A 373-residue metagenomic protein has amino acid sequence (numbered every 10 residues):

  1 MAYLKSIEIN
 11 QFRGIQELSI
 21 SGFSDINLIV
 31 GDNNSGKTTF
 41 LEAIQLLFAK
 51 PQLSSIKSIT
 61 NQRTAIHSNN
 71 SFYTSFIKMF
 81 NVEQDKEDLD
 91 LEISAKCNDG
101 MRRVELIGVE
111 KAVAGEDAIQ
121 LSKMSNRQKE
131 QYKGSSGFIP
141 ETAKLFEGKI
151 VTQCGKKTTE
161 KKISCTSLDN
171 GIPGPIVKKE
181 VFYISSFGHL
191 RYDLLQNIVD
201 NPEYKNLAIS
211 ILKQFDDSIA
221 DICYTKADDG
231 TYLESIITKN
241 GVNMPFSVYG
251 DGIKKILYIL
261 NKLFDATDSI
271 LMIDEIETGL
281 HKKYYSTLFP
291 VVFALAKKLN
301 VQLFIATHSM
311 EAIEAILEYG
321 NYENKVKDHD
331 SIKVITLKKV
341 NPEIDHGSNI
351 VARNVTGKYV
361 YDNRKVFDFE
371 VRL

Functional and structural regions predicted by a protein language model:
M1-S58, N243-L373: Switch/communication elements of ASCE P-loop NTPase nucleotide-binding domains
K50-A266, I270, K333, K338-L373: Phosphate-coordinating catalytic segments in nucleotide- and nucleic-acid-processing enzymes
